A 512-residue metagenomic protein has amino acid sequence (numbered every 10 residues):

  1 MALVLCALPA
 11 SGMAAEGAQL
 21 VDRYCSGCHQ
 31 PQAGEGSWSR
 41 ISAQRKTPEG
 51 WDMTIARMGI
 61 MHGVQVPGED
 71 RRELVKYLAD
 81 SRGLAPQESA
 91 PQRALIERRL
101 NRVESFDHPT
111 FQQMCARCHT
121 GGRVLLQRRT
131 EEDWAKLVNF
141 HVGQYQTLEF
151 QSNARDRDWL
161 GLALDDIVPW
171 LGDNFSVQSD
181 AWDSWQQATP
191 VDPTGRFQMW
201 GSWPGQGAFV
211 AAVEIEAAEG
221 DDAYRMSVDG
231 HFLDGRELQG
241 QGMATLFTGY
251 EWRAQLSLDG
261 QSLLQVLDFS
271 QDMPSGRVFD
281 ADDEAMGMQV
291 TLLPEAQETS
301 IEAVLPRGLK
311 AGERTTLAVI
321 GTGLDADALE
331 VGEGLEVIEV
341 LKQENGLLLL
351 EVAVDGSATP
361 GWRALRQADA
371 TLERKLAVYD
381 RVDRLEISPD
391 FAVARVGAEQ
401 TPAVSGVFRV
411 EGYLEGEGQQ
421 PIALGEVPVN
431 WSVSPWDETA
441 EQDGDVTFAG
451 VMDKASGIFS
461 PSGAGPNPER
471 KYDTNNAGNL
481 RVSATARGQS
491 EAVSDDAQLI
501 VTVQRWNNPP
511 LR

Functional and structural regions predicted by a protein language model:
D22-Q32, L74, F111-R123, I167: The canonical Cys-X-X-Cys-His
Q30-M61, T120-Y145: Gly/Gly-Pro-rich "capping" loops immediately C-terminal to redox-active cysteine motifs in periplasmic/lumenal
G63-L95, T147-Q186, P190-D192: C-terminal capping alpha-helices of c-type cytochrome domains
H119, S184-V278: Central antiparallel beta-sheet cores of small beta-barrel/beta-sandwich binding domains
Q187, D268-E302, A497-W506: Edge beta-strand at a domain terminus
L293-A328, A370-I422: Beta-strand/beta-sandwich contexts
A311-R314, A318-D369, G425-P428, S434 (+4 more regions): Immunoglobulin-like IPT/TIG beta-sandwich domains and homologous Ig-like subdomains
L329, A358-D369, E469-G488: Short, aromatic- and glycine-rich surface loops/edge beta-strands on solvent-exposed regions
